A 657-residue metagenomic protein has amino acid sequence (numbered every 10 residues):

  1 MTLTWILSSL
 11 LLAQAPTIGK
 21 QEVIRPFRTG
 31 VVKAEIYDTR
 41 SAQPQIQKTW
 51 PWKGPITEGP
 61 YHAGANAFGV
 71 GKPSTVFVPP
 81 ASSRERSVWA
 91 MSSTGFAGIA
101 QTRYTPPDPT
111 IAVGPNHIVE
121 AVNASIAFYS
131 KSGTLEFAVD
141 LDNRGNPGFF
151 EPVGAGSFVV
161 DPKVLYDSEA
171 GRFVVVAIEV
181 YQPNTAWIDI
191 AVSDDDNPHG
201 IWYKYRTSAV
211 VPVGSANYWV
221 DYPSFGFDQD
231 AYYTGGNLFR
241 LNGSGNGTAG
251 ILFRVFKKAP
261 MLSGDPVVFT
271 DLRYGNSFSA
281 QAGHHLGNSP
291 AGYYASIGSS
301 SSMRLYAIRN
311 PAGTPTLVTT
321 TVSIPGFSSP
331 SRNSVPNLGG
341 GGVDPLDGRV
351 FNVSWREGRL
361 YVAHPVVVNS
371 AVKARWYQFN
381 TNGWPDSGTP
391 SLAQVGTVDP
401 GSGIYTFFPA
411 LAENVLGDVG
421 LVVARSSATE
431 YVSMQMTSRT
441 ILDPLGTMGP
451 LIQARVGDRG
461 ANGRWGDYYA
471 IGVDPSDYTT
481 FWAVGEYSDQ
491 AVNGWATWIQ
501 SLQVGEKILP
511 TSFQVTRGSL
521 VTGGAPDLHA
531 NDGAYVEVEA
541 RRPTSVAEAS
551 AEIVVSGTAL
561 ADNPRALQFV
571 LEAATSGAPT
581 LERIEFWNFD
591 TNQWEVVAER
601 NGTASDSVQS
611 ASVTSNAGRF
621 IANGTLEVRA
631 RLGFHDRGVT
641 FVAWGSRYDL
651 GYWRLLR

Functional and structural regions predicted by a protein language model:
M1-A15: Sec-dependent, cleavable N-terminal signal peptides
Q14-E506: C-terminal PAP-associated
S125, Y129, L581-F589: Short, surface-exposed beta-strand/strand-loop-strand elements in extracellular ectodomains
M303-G313, D636-R657: Exposed low-complexity, polar/acidic, P/S/T/G-rich flexible segments that act as propeptides, protease-susceptible
K507-T544: Flexible, small-residue-rich N-terminal segments that precede or flank a structured functional core
P543-A561: Short beta-strands within extracellular/lumenal beta-sheet-rich domains
L560-S576: A short beta-strand element within beta-rich, extracytoplasmic domains of secreted/secretory-pathway proteins
V596-F641: Cysteine-clustered segments with highest specificity for TGF-beta superfamily mature ligands
